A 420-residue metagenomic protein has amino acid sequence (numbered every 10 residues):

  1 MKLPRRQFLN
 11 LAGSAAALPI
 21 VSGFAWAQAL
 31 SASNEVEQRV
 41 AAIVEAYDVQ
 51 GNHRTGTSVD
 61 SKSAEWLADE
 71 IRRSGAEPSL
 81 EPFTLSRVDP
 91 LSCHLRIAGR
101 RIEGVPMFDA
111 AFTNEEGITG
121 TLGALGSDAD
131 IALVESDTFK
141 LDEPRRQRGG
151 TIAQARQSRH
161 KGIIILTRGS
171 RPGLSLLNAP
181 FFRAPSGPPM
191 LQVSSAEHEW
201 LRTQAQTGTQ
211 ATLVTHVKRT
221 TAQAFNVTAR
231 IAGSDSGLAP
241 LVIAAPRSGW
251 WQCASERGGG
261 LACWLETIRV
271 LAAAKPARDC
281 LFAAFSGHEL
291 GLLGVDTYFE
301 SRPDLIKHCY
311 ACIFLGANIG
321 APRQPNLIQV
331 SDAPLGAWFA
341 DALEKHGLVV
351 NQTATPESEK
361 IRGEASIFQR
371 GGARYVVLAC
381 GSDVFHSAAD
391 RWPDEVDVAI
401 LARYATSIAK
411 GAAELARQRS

Functional and structural regions predicted by a protein language model:
M1-P19: N-terminal secretory signal peptides and thylakoid transit peptides that target proteins across membranes
S31-S58, S74, E81-F83, H94-L95 (+4 more regions): N-terminal capping segment at the start of a domain
V36-V59, A68-P78, L133-E143, R219-A283 (+1 more regions): Catalytic-core environment of secreted peptidases
E37, E45-R145: Noncatalytic luminal/extracellular "stalk/propeptide" segments of secretory-pathway proteins
R39-A42, A46, K62, W66 (+11 more regions): Extracytoplasmic/secreted proteins, especially bacterial periplasmic and envelope-associated proteins
I97-R100, G104-A124, D128, N178-S255 (+2 more regions): Soluble metallo-hydrolase cores and metallopeptidase-like ectodomains found primarily in the secretory/periplasmic
S236, K275-P276, F285-D383: Metal-dependent peptidase/peptidase-like ectodomains
V384-S420: His/Asp/Glu-rich mid-to-C-terminal helical/loop segments that flank catalytic regions of hydrolases
